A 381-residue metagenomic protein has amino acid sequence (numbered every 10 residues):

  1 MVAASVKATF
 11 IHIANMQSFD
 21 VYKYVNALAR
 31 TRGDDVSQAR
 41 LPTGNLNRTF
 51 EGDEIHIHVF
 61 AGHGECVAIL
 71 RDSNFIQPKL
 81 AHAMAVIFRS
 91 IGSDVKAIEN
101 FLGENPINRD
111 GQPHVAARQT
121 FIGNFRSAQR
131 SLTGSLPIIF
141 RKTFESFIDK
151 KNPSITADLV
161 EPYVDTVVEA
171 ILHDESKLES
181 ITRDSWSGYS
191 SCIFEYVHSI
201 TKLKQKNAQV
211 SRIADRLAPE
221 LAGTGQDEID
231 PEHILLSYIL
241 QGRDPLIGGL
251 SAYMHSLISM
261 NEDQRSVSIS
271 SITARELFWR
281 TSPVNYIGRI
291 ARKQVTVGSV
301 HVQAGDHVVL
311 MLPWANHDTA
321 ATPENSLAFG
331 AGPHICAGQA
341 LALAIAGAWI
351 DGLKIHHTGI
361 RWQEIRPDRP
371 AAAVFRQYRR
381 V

Functional and structural regions predicted by a protein language model:
M1-Q112, S268-S282, Y286-D306, H317 (+3 more regions): N-terminal membrane/targeting module of cytochrome P450s
A4-T31, M84-L172, S176-R216: Cytochrome P450 catalytic-domain helical core, especially the substrate-recognition surface and oxygen-activation
T9, F101-G111, A170-S180, A222-G223 (+5 more regions): Cytochrome P450
A117, L136, T156, V160 (+10 more regions): Hydrophobic (often cysteine-bearing) scaffold residues that line and stabilize catalytic clefts of nucleotide/cofactor
I148-S154, L236-L240, F329-C336: A short glycine/serine-rich beta->alpha loop
V197-I247: Conserved cytochrome P450 catalytic core segment spanning the I/J/K helices
E232-L236, R243-S268, A337-H357: Cytochrome P450 catalytic-core helices
